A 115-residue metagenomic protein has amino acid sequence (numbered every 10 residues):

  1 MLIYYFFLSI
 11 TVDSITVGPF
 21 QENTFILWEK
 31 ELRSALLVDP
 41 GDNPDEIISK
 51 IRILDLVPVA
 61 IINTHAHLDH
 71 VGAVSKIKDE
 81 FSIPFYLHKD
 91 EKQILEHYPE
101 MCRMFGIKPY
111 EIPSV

Functional and structural regions predicted by a protein language model:
Y4-L54: Conserved beta-strand hairpin/beta-sheet module of binuclear metal-dependent hydrolase folds, prominently
N43-E46, K50-V115: Active-site HxH/HxHxD metal-binding segment of metal-dependent hydrolases
